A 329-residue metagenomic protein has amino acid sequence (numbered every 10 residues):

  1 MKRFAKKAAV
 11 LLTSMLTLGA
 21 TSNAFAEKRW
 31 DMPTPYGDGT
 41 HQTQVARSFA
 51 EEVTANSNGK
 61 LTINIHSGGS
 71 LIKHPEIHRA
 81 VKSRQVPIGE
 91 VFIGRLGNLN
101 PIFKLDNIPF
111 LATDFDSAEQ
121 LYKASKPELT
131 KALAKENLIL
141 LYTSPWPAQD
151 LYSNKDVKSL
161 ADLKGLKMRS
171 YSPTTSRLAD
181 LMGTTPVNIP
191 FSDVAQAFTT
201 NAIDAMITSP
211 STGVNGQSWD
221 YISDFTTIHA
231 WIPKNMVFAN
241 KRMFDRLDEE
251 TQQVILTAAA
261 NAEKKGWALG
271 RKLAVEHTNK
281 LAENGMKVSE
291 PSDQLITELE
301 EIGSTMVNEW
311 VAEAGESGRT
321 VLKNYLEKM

Functional and structural regions predicted by a protein language model:
M1-L11: Bacterial N-terminal signal peptides that target proteins for export
V10-A20: Bacterial N-terminal signal peptides
A20-A26: Sec/Tat signal peptide C-region and signal peptidase I cleavage site
A26-S117, S125-L129, L133-M329: N-terminal secretory/targeting leader peptides
